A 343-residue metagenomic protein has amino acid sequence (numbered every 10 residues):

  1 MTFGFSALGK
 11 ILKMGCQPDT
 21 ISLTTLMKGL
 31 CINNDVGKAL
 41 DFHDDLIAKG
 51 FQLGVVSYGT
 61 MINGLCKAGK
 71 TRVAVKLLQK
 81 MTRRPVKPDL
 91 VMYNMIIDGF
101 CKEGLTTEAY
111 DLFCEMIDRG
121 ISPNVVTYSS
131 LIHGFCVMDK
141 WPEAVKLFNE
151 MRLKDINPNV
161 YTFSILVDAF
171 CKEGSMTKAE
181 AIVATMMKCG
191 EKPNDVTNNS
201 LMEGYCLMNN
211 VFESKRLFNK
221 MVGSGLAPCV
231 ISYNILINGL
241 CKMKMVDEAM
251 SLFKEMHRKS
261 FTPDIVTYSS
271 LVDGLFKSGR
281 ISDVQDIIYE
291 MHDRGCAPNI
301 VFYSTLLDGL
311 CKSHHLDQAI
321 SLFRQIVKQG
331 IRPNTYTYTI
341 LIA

Functional and structural regions predicted by a protein language model:
G4, D19-T24, K28, A39 (+32 more regions): Pentatricopeptide repeat
